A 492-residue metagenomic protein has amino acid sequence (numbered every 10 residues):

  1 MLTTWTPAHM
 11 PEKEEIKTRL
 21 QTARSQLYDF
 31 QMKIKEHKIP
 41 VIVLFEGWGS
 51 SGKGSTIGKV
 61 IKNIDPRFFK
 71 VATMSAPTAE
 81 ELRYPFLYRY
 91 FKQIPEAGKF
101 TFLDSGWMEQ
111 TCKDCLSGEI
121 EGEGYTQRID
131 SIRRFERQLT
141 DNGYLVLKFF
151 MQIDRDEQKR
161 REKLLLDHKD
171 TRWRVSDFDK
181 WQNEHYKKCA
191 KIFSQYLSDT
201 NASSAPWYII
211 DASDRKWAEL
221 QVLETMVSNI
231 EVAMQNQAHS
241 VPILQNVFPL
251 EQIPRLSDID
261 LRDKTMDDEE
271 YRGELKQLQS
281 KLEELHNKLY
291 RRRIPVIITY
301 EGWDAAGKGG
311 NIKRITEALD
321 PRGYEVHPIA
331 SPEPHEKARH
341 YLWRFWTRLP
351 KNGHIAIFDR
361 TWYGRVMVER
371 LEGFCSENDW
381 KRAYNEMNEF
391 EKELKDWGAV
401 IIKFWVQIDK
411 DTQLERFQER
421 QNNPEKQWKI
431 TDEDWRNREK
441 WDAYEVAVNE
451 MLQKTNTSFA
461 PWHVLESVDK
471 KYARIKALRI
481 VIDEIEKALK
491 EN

Functional and structural regions predicted by a protein language model:
M1-N492: Glycine-rich phosphate-binding loop of ATP-dependent small-molecule kinases
